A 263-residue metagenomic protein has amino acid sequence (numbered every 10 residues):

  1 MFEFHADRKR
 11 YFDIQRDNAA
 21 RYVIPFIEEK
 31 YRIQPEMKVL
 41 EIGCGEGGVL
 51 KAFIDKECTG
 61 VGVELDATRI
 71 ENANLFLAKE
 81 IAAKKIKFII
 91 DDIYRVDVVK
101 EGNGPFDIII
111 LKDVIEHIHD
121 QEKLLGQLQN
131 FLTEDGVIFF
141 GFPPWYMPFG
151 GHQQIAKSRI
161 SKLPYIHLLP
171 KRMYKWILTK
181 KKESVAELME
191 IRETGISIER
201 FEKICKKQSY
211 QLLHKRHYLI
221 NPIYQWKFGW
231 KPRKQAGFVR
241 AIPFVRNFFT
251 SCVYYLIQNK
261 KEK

Functional and structural regions predicted by a protein language model:
M1-G104, I108, L125, I220 (+2 more regions): Conserved N-terminal segment of class I S-adenosyl-L-methionine
T68, I118-K123, G150: Short N-terminal helix/helix-N-cap motif within the alpha/beta-hydrolase-1
K100-G102, F149-Q154, Y224-F228: Short aromatic-enriched loop/helix-cap "lid" or pocket-rim segments at secondary-structure transitions that line
L111-K112: A short beta-strand submotif of the Rossmann-like class I SAM-dependent methyltransferase core that lines
E122-E134: A short glycine-rich, Lys/Arg-flanked "PGG" loop and its adjoining helix->strand segment in the class I
F139-L169: Conserved class I S-adenosyl-L-methionine
L163-E183: A structural motif
K180-K263: A C-terminal cap/extension of S-adenosyl-L-methionine-dependent methyltransferases that defines the acceptor-substrate
